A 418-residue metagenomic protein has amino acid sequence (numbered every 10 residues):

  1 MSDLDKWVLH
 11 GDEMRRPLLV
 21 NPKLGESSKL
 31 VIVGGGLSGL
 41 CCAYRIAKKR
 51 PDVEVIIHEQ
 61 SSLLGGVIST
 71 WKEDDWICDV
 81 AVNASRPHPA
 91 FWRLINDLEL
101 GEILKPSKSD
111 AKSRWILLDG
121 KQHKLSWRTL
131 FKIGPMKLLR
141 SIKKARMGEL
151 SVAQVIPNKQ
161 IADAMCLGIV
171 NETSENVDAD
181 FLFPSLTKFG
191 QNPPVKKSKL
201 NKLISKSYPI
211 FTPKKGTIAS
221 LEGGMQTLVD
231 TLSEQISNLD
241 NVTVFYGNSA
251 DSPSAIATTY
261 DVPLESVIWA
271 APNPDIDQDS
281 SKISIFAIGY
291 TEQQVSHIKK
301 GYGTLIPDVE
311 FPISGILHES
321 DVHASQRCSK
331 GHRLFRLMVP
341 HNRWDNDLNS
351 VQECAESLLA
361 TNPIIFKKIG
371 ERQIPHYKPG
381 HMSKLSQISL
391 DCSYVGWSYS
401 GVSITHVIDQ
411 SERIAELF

Functional and structural regions predicted by a protein language model:
S2, N248-E353, S357: Mid-domain catalytic core of redox enzymes that form a hydrophobic substrate pocket/lid adjacent to a catalytic redox
S2-L24, E319, S325-F418: Conserved flavin/dinucleotide-binding core of flavoenzymes
K6-W7, G66-F91, M136, S141-I142 (+1 more regions): Glycine-rich active-site loop/strand segments that organize a redox cofactor
L24-S38: Beta1/beta-strand and adjacent pyrophosphate-binding region of the FAD-binding site in flavoprotein oxidoreductases
A47-W71: Glycine-rich FAD pyrophosphate-binding loop
V82-A90, S141-I161, P209-E234: Short beta-strand to alpha-helix junction loop
P87-S198: Mobile amphipathic helical/loop "lid" adjacent to a hydrophobic cofactor/ligand pocket
P194-S254, V262: Helical element adjacent to the flavin cofactor pocket in flavoenzyme catalytic cores
